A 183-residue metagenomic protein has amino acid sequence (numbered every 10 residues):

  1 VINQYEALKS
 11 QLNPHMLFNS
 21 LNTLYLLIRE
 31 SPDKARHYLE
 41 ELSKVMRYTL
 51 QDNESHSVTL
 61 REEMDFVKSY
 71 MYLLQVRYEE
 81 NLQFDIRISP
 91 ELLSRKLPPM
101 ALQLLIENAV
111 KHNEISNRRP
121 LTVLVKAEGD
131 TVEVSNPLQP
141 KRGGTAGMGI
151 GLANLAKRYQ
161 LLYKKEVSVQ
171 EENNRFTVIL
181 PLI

Functional and structural regions predicted by a protein language model:
V1-P181: Two-component histidine phosphotransfer core
